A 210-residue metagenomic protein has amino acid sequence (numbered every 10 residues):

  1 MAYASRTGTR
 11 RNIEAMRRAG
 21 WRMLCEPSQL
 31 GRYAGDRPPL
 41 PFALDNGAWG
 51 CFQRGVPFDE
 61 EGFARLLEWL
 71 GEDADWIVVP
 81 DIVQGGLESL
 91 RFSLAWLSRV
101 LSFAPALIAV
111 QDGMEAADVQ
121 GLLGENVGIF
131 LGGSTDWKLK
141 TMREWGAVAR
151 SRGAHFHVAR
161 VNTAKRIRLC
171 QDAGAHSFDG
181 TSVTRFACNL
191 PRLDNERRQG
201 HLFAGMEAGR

Functional and structural regions predicted by a protein language model:
M1-A95, R192, L202-G209: Non-catalytic, usually N-terminal nucleic-acid engagement modules in DNA/RNA processing proteins
R18-R22, P38-L40, E72-A74, L101-A104 (+3 more regions): Glycine-enriched alpha-helix->loop->beta-strand junction motifs that scaffold or abut catalytic
Q29, W49, G133-T135, L169-L202: Glycine-rich phosphate-binding active-site loops on the catalytic face of alpha/beta enzymes
P41, L94-L107, K140-T163, L202-G209: Alpha-helix-loop-beta-strand connector modules within alpha/beta enzyme cores
D45, I108, C170: Conserved, mostly hydrophobic/aromatic
P57-E61, A116-L122, H155-F156, N162-G180: Catalytic cores of alpha/beta
E88-A95, E115-G124, T141-W145: Distinct, well-ordered alpha-helical segments
N126-L139, N162, D179-S182: His/Asp/Glu-enriched short active-site or ligand-binding loop at hydrolase and phosphoryl-transfer sites
